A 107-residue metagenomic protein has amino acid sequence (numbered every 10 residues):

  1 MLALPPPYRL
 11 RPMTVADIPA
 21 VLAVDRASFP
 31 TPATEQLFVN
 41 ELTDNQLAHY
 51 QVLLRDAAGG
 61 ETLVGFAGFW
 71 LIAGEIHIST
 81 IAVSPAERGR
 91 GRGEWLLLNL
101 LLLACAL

Functional and structural regions predicted by a protein language model:
L2-Y8, P12-R88, E94-L107: Acetyl-CoA-dependent GNAT
